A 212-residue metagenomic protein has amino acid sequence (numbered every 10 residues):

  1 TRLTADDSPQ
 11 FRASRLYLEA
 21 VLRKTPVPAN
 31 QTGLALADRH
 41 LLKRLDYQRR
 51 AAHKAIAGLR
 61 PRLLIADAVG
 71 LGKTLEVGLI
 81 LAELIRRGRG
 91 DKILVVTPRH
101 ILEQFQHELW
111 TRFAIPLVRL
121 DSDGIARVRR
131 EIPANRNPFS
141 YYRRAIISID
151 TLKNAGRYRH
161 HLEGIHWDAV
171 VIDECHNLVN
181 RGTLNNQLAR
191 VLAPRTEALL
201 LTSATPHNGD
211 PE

Functional and structural regions predicted by a protein language model:
L3-V21, P26-H53, R60, K73-E76 (+1 more regions): SF2 helicase/translocase NTPase motor core, specifically the RecA-like lobe 1 inter-motif segment between Walker
L64, A145, A198-L200: Protein kinase-like catalytic core scaffold
I65, V95, T202: Hydrophobic anchor at the beta1->P-loop junction of P-loop NTPases
D67-A68, D173-E174, A204: Walker B catalytic acidic pair
R181, P211-E212: Short, solvent-exposed loop/turn and secondary-structure capping segments
R195-P211: Conserved helicase ATPase motor motifs in RecA-like P-loop NTPase domains
